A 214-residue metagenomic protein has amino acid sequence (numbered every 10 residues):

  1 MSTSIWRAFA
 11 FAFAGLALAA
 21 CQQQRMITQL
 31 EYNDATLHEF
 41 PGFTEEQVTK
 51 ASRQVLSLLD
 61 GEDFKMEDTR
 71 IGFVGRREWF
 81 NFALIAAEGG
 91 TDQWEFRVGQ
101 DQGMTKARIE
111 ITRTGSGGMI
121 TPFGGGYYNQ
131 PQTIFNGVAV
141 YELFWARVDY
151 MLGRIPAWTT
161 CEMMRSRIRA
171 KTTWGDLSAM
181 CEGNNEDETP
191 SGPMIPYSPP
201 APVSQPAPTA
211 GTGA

Functional and structural regions predicted by a protein language model:
M1-F9: Bacterial N-terminal signal peptides that target proteins for export
A17-A20: C-terminal motif of bacterial Sec signal peptides marking the signal peptidase cleavage site
Q22-A214: Ser/Thr-rich, low-complexity intrinsically disordered terminal regions
